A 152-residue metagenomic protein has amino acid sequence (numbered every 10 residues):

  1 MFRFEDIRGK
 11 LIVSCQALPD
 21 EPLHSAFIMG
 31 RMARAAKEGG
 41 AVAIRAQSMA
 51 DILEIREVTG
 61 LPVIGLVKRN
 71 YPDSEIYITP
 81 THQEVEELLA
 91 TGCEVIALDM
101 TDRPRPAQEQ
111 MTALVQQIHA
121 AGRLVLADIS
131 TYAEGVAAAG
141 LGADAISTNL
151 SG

Functional and structural regions predicted by a protein language model:
M1-E86, A133, A137-G140: Conserved N-terminal beta1-alpha1 strand-loop-helix module at the mouth
L66-G152: Conserved anion-binding
